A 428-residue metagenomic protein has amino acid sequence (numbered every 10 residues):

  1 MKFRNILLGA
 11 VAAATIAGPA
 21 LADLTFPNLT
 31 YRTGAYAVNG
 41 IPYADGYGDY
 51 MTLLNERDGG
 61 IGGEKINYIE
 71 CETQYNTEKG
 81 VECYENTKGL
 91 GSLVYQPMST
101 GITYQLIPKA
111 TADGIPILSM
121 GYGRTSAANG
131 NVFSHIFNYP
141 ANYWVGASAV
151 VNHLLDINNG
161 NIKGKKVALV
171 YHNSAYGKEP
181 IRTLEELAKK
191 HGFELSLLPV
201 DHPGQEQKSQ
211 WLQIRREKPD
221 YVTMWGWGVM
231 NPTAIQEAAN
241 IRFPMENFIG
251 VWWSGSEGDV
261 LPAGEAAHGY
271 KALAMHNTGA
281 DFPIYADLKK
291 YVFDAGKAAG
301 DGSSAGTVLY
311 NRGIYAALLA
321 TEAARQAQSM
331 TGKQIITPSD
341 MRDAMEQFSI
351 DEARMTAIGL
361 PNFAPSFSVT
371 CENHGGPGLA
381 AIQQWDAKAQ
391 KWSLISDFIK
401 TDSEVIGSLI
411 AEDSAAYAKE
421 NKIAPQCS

Functional and structural regions predicted by a protein language model:
I16-A22: Sec/Tat signal peptide C-region and signal peptidase I cleavage site
L24-G48, C71-E78, S99, V170-E179 (+1 more regions): Extracytoplasmic "Venus flytrap"
T25, V38-D45, R57-G130, Y139 (+2 more regions): Beta-alpha junction/loop-to-helix N-cap segments that form part of ligand/metal-binding clefts
T73, I117-S119, R124-A128, P203 (+2 more regions): Venus flytrap/periplasmic-binding-protein-like
K79, T125-S126, S134-I241, G279-A286: Extracellular/periplasmic Venus flytrap/periplasmic-binding protein
T87-T100, L118-M120, K166-Y171, L197 (+4 more regions): Periplasmic-binding protein-like
A238-A317, A424: Extracellular/periplasmic periplasmic-binding protein-like sensory domains
K297-Y310, T321-T401: Segments of small-molecule ligand-sensing domains
